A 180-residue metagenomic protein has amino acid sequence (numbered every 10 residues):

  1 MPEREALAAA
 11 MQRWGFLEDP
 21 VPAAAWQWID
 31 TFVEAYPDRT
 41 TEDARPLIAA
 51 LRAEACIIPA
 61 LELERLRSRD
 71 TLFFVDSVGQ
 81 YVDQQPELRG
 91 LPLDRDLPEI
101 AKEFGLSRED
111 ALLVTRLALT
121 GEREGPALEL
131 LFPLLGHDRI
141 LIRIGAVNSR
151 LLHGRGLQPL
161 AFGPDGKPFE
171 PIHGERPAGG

Functional and structural regions predicted by a protein language model:
M1-G180: Conserved nucleotide- and phosphate/pyrophosphate-binding catalytic cores in adenylate/nucleotidyl-handling enzymes
